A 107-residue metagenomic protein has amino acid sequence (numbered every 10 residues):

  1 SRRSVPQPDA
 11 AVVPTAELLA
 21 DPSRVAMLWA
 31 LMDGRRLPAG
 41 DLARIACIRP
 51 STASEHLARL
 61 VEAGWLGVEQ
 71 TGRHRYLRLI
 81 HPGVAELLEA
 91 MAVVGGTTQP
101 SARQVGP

Functional and structural regions predicted by a protein language model:
S1-A11, D33, A85-P107: Amphipathic alpha-helical dimerization/coiled-coil segments that flank or bridge DNA-binding/regulatory modules
A10-R49, T71, R75-P82: N-terminal helix-turn-helix DNA-binding core of bacterial DNA-binding proteins
W29, S54-E55: Base-recognition residues in the alpha-helical recognition helix of bacterial helix-turn-helix
S51, A58: Key DNA-contact positions within bacterial/archaeal DNA-binding proteins
H56, H74, P107: Histidine-centered active-site/metal-ligand motif
G64: Glycine-centered, phosphate/nucleic-acid-interacting loop/turn motifs that mediate DNA/RNA or nucleotide
